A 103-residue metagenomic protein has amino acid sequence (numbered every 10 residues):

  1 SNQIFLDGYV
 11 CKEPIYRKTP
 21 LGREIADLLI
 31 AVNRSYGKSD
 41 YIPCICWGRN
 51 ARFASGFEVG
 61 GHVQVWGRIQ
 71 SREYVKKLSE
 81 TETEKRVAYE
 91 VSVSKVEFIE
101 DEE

Functional and structural regions predicted by a protein language model:
S1-E103: Single-stranded nucleic acid-binding surfaces, predominantly the OB-fold ssDNA-binding core
